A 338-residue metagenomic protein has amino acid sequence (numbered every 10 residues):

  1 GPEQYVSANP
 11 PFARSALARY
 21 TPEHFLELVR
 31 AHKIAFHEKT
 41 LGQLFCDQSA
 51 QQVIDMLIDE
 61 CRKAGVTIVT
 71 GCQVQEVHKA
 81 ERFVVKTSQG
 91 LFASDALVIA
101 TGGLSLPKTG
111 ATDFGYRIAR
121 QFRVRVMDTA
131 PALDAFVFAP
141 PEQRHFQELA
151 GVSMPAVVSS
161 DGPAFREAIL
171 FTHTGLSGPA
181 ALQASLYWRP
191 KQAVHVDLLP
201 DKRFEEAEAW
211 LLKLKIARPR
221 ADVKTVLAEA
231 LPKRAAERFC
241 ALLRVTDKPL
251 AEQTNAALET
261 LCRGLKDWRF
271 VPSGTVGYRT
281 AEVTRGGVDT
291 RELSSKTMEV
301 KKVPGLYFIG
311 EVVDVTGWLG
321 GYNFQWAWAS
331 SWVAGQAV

Functional and structural regions predicted by a protein language model:
G1-A31: N-terminal FAD cofactor-binding segment of flavoenzymes
R19-A96, A236, C240: Feature captures the FAD/FMN-dependent oxidoreductase FAD-binding
A35, V124-D128, D134-A256: An anion/pyrophosphate-binding glycine-rich loop and adjacent beta-alpha core in soluble alpha-beta enzymes
D47-Q51, A132-P141, T275-E292: Flavin (FAD/FMN) cofactor-binding core of flavoprotein oxidoreductases
V69-T70, E237-T316: A glycine-rich dinucleotide-binding beta-alpha-beta segment and adjacent secondary-structure elements that constitute
V74-Q75, V85, L91-A111, I118-R120 (+3 more regions): Short hydrophobic core segments
G103-F122, V315-V338: A conserved FAD-binding loop/helix module that cradles the flavin
L106-P107, A135-F136, T172, L176-P179 (+2 more regions): Glycine-rich phosphate/pyrophosphate-binding beta-alpha loops
